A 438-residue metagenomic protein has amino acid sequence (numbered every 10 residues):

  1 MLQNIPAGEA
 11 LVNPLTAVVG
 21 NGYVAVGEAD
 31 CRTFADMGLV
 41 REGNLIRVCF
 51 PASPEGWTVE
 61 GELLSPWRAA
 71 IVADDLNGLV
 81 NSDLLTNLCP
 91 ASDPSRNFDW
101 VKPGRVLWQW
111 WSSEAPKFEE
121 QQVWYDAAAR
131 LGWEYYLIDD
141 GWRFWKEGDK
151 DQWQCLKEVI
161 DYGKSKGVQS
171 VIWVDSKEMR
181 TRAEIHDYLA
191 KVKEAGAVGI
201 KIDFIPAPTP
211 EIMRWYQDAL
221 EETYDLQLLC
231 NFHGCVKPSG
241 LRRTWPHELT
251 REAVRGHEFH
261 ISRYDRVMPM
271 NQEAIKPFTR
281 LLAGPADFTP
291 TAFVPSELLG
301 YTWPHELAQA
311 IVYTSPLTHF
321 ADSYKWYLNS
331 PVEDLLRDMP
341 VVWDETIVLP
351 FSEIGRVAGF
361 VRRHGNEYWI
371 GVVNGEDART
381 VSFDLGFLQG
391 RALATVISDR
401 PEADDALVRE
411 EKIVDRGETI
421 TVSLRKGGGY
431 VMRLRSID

Functional and structural regions predicted by a protein language model:
M1-C89: N-terminal accessory beta-strand-rich subdomains and adjacent acidic, glycine-rich linkers that precede catalytic cores
L63-Y135: An acidic-aromatic substrate-binding cleft motif
A128, D203, C230, V312 (+1 more regions): Conserved, mostly hydrophobic/aromatic
D139-T302: Aromatic- and carboxylate-enriched substrate-binding clefts and catalytic-loop regions of carbohydrate-active enzymes
D322-W369, E402-A406: Glycan-recognition and catalytic regions of carbohydrate-active enzymes
E353-G390, Y430-R433: Carbohydrate-binding surface patches
V396-G417: Solvent-exposed beta-strand/loop surfaces of large extracellular or lumenal domains
K412-D438: C-terminal beta-strand-rich structural cap/linker in extracellular carbohydrate-active enzymes
